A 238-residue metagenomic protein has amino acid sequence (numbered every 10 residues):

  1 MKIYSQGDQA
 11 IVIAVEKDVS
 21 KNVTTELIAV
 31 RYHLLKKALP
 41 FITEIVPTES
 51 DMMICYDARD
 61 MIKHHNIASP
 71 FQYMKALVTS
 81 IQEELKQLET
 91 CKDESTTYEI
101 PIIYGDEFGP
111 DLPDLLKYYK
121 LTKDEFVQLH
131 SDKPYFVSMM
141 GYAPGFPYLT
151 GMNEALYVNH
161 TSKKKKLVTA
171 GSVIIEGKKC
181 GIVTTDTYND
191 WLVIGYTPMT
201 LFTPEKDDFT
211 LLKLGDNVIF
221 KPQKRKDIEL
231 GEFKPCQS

Functional and structural regions predicted by a protein language model:
M1-T90, E94-S238: Glycine-rich active-site loops that engage anionic ligands at enzyme catalytic sites
